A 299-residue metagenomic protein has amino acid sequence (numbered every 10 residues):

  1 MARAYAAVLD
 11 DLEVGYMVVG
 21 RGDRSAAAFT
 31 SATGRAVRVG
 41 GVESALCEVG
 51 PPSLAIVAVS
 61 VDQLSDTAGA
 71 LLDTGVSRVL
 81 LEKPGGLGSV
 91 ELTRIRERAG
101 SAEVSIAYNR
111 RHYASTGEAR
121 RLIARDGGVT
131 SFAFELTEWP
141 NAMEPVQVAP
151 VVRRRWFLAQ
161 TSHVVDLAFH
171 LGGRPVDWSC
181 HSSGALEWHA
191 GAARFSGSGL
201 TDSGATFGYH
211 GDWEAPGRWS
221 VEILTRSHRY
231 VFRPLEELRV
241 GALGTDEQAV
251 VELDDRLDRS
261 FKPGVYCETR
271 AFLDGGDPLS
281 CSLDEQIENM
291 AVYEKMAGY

Functional and structural regions predicted by a protein language model:
M1-G34, E48: N-terminal Rossmann-like dinucleotide-binding module
Y5, T33-R98: Beta-loop-alpha module in the N-terminal Rossmann-like domain of NAD(P)-dependent dehydrogenases, especially those
V18-V19, S31-A32, P51-V59, G69-A70 (+1 more regions): C-terminal helix-rich "cap/oligomerization" subdomain common to oxidoreductases
R24-S25, F232, R256-R270, C281: Active-site loop of classical SDR/Rossmann-like NAD(P)-dependent oxidoreductases, centered on the catalytic Tyr-X3-Lys
L46-V49, G85-P145: A contiguous active-site-proximal alpha/beta segment in oxidoreductase catalytic domains
L80-L81, V104-I106, F232: Hydrophobic residues in well-ordered beta-strands that form the structural core
A107-A114, E144-V176: Mid-domain beta-loop-alpha active-site segment that forms a flexible, acidic cofactor/metal-binding surface
A159, H163-E237, T269-G276: Contiguous beta-strand/loop segments that form the cofactor/metal-binding neighborhood of enzyme cores
